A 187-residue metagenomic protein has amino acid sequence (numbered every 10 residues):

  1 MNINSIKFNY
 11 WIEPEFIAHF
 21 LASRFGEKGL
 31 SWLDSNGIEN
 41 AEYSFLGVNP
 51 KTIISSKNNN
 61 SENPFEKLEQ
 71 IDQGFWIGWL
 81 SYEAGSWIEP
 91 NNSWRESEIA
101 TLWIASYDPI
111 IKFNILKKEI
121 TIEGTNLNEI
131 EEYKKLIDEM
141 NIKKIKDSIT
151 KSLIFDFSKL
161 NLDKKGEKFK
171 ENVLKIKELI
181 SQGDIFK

Functional and structural regions predicted by a protein language model:
M1-K187: Signature of the chorismate-utilizing enzyme
